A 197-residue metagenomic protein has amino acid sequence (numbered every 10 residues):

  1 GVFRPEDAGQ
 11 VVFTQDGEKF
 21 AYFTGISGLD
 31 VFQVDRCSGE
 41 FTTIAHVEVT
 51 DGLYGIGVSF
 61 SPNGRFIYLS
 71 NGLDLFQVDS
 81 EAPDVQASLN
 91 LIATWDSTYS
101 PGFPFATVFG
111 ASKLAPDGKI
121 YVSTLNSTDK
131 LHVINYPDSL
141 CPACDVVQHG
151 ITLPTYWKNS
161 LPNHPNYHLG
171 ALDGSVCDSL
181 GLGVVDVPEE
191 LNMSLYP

Functional and structural regions predicted by a protein language model:
G1-V34, E40-H46, G52-V184: Beta-propeller fold recognition
V185-Y196: Proline-enriched interdomain boundary motifs that mark the N-terminal boundary and often initiate the first structured
